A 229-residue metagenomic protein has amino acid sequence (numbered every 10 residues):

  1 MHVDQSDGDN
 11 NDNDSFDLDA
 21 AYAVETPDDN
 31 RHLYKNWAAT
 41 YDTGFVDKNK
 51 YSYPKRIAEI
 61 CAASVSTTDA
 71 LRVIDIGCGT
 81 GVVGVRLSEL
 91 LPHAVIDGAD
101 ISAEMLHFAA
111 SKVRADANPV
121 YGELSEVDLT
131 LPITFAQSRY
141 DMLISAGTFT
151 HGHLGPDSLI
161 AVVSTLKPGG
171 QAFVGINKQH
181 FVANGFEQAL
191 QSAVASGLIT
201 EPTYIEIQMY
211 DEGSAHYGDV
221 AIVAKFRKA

Functional and structural regions predicted by a protein language model:
M1-T40: N-terminal, positively charged/glycine-rich alpha-helical extensions of SAM-dependent methyltransferases
Y51-D69: Conserved alpha-helix/loop element of class I SAM-dependent methyltransferases that forms part of the SAM/SAH-binding
R72-P132: Class I SAM-dependent methyltransferase SAM/SAH-binding core
I133-L143: A short acidic, Gly/Pro-enriched loop at the edge of an enzyme's catalytic core that lines a small-molecule cofactor
D141-G155: A short SAM/SAH-binding and catalytic strip from SAM-dependent methyltransferases
D157-P168: A short glycine-rich, Lys/Arg-flanked "PGG" loop and its adjoining helix->strand segment in the class I
G169-N177: Conserved beta-strand signature within the Rossmann-like core of class I S-adenosyl-L-methionine
L198-A229: Class I S-adenosyl-L-methionine
